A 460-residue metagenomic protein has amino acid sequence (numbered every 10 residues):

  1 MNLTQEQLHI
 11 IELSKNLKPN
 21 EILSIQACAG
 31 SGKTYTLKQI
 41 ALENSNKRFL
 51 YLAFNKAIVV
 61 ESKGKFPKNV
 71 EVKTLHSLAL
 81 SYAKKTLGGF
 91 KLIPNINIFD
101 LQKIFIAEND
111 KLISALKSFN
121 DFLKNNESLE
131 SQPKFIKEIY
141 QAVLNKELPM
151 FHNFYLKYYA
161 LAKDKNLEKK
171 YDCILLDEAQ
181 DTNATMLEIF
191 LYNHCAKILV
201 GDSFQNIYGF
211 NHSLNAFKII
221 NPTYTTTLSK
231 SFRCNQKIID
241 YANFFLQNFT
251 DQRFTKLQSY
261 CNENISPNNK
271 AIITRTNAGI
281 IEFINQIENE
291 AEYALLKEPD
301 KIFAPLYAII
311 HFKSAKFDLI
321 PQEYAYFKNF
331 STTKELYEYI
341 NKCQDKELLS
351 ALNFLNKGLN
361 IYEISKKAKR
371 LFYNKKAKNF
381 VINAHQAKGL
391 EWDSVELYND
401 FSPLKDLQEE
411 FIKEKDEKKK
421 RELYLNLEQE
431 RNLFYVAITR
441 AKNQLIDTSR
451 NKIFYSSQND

Functional and structural regions predicted by a protein language model:
M1-L87, N243, T439: P-loop NTPase Walker
L3-E12, K18, I22-S24, K134-N215 (+1 more regions): Conserved helicase NTPase motor core
Q26-L37, F54-A57, Q180-C261, A271-N289 (+6 more regions): Conserved helicase motor core of SF1/SF2 NTP-dependent helicases
A53-N55, P67-K84, P133-Y158: Inter-Walker segment of RecA-like/P-loop motor cores
K56-A115, A291-A304: Conserved P-loop NTPase-based nucleic-acid remodeling module centered on helicase motor cores
T86-L144, L319-Y339: ATP-hydrolysis module of ASCE/P-loop NTPase motor domains, specifically the Walker B Asp-Glu catalytic pair
S266-K388: Conserved helicase/translocase motor-coupling segment
L352, N356-S394, N399-D460: C-terminal accessory regions
